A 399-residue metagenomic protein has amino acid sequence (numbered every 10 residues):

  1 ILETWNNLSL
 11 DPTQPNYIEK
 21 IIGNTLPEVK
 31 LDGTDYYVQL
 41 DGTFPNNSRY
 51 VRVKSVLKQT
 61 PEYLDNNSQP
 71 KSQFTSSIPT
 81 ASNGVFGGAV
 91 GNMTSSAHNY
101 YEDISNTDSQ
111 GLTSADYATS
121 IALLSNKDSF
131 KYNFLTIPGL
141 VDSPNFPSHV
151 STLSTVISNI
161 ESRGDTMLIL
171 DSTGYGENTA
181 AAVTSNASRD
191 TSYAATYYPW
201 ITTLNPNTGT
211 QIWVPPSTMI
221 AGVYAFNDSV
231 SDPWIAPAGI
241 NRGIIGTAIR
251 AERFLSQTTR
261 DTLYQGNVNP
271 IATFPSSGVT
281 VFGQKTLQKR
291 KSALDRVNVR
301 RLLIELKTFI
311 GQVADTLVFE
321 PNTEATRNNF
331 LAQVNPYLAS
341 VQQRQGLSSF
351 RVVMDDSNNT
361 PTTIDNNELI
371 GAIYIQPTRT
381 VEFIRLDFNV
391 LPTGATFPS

Functional and structural regions predicted by a protein language model:
I1-E3, D11-Y17, L26-S399: Structured, hydrophobic secondary-structure cores that serve as assembly/anchoring elements
